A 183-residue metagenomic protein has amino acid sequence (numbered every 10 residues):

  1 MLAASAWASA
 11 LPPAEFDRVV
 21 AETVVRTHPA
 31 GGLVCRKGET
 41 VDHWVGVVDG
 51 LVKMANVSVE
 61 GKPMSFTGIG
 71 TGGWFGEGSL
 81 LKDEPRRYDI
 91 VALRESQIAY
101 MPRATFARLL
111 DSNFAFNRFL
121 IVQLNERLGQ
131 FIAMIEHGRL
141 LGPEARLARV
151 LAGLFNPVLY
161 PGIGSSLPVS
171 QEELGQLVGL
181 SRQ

Functional and structural regions predicted by a protein language model:
M1-A30, S79-L81: Cyclic nucleotide-binding regulatory module and flanking cytosolic helices
W7, G32-R94: Cyclic nucleotide-binding regulatory domains
F16, R118-I121, E144, G164: Short, structured helix-loop boundary elements
V20, V24, N125, G129 (+1 more regions): Amphipathic, well-packed alpha-helical segments that form the structural scaffold of globular domains
A21, S65-G129, A133: Cyclic-nucleotide recognition modules
T23, V41-D42, S165: Short loop/turn microsegments at loop-to-beta-strand junctions
I132, R139, P143-R146, V150 (+1 more regions): N-terminal positioning helix adjacent to the helix-turn-helix/winged-helix DNA-binding module
L154-Q183: Phosphate-/nucleic-acid-contacting segments
